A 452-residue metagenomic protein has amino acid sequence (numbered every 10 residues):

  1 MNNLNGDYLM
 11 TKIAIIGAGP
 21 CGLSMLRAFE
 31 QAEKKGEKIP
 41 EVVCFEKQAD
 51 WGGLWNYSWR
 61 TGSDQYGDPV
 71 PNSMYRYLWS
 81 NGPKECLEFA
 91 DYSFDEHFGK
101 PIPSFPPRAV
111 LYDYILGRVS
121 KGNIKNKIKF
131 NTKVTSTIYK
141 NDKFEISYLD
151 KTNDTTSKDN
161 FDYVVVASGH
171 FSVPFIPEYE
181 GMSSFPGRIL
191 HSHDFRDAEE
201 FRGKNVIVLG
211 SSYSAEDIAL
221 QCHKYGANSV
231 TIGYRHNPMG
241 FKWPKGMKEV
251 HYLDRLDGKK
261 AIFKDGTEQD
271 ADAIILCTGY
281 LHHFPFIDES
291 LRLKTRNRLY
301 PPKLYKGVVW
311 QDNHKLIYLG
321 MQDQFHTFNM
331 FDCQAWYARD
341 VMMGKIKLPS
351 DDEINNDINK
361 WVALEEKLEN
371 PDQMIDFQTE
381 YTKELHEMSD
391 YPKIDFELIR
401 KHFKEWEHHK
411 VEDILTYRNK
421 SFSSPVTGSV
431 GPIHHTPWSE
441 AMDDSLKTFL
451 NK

Functional and structural regions predicted by a protein language model:
M1-G6: N-terminal amphipathic/basic-hydrophobic helices that include classical n-h-c signal peptides and signal-anchor
D7-D68, N72-Y77, E96-I354, E366-K452: Flavin (primarily FAD) cofactor-binding/catalytic cores of flavoenzymes
G82: Active-site machinery of serine-nucleophile hydrolases
C86-H97: Short, basic/glycine-rich phosphate-binding loops at helix/coil junctions that contact nucleotide phosphates
I354-W361: Post-kinase regulatory C-tail/linker adjacent to protein kinase catalytic domains
